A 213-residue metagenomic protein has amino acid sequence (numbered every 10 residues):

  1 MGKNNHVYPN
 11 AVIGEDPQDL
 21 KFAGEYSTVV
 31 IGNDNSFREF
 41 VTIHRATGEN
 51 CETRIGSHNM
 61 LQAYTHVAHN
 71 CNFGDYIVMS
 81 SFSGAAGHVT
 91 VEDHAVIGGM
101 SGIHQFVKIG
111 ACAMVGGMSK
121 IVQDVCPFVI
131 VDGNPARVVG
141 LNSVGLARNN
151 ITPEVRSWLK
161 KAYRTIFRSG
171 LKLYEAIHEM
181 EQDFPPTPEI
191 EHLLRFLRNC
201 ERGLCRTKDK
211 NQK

Functional and structural regions predicted by a protein language model:
M1-D132, A136-R137: Structural signal for interior beta-strand "rungs" in well-ordered beta-sheet cores of soluble enzyme domains
N4, N10, K21, D34 (+2 more regions): Terminal amphipathic alpha-helical/low-complexity segments used for targeting or macromolecular assembly
